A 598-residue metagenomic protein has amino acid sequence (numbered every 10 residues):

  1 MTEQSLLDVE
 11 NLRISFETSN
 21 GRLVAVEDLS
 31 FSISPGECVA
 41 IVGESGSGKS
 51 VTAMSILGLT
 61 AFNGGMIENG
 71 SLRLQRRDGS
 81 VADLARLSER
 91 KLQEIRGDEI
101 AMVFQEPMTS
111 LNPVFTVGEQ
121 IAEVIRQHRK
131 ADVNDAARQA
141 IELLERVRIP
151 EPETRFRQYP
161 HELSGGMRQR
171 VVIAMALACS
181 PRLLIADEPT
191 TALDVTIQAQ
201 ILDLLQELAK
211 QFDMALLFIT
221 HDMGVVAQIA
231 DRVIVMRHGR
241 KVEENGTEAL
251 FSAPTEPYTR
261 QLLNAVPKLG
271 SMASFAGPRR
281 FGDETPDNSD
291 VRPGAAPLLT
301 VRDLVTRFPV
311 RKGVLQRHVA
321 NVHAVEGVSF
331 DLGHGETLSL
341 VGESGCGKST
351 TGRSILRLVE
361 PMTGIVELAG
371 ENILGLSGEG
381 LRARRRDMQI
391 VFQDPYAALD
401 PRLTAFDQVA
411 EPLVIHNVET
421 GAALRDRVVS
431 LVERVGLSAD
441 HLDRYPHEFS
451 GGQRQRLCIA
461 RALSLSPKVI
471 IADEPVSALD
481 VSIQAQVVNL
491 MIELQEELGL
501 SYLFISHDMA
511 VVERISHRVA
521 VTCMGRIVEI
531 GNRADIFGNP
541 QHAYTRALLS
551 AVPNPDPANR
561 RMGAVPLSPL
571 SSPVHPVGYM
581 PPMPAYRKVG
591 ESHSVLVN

Functional and structural regions predicted by a protein language model:
E3-S5, S80-V81, P150-T154, T247-T300 (+2 more regions): Short catalytic/signature loops enriched in Gly
I67-A82, G364-N372, R384: Conserved ABC transporter NBD signature motif
D78-A101, Q127, A249-P254, V314-V319 (+4 more regions): ABC ATPase NBD coupling module
D135-T154, N372, A423-D440, L549: Conserved ABC ATPase "signature" region
Q158-L163, M167, Y445-F449, Q453: Conserved ABC ATPase signature
A178-R182, S464-K468, Q484: A short, proline-enriched helix->beta-strand linker immediately N-terminal to the Walker B motif in ABC-type P-loop
